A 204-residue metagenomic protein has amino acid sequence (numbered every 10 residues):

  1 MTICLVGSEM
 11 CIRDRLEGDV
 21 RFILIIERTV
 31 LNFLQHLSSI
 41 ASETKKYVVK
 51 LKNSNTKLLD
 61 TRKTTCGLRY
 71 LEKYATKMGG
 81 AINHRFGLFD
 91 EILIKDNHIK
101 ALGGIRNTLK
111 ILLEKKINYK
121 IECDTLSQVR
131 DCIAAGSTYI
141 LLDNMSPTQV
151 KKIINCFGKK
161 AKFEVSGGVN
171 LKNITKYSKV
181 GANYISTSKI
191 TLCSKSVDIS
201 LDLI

Functional and structural regions predicted by a protein language model:
M1-G7, C11-I12: Single conserved hydrophobic/aromatic residue that forms the stacking wall/gate of nucleotide- or nucleobase-binding
V20, L34, N144-T148, S166-V169 (+1 more regions): Short, acidic/turn-prone active-site loops that include or flank metal/cofactor- and phosphate-binding residues
R21-S39: Short, compositionally biased
E43-L71: Glycine- and charge-enriched low-complexity intrinsically disordered segments
S54-K57, L112-K120, I153-G168: Short beta-strand/loop segments at the ligand-binding rim of alpha/beta enzyme cores
K63-Q149: Glycine- and Gly-Pro-enriched alpha-helical subdomains that act as flexible, kink-prone "lid/hinge" or packing modules
S127-T138, M145-I154, V169-T187: Catalytic cores of alpha/beta
K159-S166, N170-I204: Alpha/beta catalytic cores of nucleotide-metabolism and tRNA/nucleoside-modifying enzymes
